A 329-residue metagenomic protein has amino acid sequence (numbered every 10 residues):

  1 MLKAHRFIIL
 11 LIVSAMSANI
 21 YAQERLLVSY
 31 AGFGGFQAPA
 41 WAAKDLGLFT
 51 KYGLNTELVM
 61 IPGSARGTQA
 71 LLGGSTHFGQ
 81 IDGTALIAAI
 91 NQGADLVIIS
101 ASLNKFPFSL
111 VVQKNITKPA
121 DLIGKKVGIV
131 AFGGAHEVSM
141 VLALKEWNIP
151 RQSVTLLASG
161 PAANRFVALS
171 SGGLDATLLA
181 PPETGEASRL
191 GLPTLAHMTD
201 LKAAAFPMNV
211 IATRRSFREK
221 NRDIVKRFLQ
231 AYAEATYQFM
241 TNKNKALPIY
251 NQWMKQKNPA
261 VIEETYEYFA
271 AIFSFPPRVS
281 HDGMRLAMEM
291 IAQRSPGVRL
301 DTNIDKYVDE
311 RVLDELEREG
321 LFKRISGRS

Functional and structural regions predicted by a protein language model:
M1-I8, Y21: Bacterial N-terminal signal peptides that target proteins for export
A22-S171, D175-P181, T194-M198, A204-A205: Short, glycine-/small- and polar/acidic-enriched structural segments that line small-molecule recognition paths
Q37, T68, G83-L86, E137 (+9 more regions): Extracytoplasmic/secreted envelope proteins and their assembly/folding machinery, especially bacterial periplasmic
T84-A85, A163-Q256: Pocket-lining segment of extracytoplasmic ligand-binding domains
E219-L300: Secondary-structure end/capping motifs
A292-S329: Conserved C-terminal helix/tail region of periplasmic/extracytoplasmic solute-binding proteins
